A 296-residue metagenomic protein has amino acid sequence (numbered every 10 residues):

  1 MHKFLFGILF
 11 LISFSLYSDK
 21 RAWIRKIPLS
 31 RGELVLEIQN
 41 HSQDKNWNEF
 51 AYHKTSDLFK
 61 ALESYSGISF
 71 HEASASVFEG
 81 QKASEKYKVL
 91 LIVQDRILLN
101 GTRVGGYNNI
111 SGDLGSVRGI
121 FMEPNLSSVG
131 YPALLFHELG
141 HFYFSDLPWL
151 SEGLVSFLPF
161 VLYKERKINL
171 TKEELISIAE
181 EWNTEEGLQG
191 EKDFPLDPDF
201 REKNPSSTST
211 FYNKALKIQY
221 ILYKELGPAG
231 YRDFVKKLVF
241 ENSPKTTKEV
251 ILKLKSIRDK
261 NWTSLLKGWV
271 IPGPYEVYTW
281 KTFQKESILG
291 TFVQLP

Functional and structural regions predicted by a protein language model:
H2-I8: Sec-dependent signal peptide recognition, specifically the positively charged N-region followed immediately by
I8-Y17: Hydrophobic h-region of N-terminal signal peptides that target proteins for export in Gram-negative bacteria
D19-R21, H53, E241-P296: Beta/coil-rich, acidic/histidine-enriched accessory regions frequently appended to metallopeptidases
W23-E63: Fold-level signature of zinc-dependent metallopeptidase catalytic domains
I38-F50, F121-N125, F142-D146, P205-T208: Second-shell loop/turn segments in exported
F50-S116: Auxiliary, metal-adjacent structural segments of Zn-dependent hydrolase domains
F59-L62, N183-I271: Active-site-proximal alpha-helical
S116-N183: Zinc-dependent metallopeptidase catalytic helix centered on the HExxH motif and its immediate flanking segment
